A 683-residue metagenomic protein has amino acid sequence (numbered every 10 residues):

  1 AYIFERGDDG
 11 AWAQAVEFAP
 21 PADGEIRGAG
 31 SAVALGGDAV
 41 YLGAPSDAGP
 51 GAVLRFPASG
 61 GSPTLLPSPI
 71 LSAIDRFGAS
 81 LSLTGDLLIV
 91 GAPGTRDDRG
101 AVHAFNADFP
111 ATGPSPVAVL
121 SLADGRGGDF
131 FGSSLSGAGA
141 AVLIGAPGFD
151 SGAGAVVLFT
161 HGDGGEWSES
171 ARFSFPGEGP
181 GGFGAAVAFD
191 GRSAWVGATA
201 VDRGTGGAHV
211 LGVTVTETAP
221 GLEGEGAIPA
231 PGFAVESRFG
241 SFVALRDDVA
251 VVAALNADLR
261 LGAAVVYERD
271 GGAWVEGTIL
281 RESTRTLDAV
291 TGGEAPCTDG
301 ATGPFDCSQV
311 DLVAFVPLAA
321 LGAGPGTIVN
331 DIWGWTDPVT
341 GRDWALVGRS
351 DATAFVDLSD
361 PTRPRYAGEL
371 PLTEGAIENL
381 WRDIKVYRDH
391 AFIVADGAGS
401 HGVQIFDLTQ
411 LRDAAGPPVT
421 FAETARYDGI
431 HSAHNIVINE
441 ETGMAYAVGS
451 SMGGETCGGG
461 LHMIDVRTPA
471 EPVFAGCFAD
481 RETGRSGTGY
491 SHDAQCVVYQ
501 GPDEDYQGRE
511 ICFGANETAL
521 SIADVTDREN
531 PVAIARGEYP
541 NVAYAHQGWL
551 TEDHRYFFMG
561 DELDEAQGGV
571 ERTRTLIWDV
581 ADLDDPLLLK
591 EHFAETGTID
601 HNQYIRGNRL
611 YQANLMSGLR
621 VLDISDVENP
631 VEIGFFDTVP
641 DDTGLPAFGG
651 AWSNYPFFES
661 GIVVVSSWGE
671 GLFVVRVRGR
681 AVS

Functional and structural regions predicted by a protein language model:
A1-S683: Feature marking well-ordered beta-strand scaffolds used for ligand recognition
